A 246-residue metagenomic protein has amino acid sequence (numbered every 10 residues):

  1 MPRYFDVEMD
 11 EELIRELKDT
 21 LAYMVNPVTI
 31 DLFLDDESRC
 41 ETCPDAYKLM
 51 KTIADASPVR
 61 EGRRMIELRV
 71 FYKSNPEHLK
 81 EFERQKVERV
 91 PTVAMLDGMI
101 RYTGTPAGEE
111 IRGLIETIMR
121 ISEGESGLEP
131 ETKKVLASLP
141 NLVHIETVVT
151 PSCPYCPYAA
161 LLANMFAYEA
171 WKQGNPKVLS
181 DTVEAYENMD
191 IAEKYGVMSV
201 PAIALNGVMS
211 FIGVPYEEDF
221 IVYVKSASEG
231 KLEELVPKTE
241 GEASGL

Functional and structural regions predicted by a protein language model:
M1-T29, E110-N141, L232-L246: N-terminal leader/targeting and pre-domain segments
F5, Q173, V197-S199: Acidic, low-complexity intrinsically disordered regions
V7-G62, L136-G174: Local sequence-structure signature of Cys/Sec-based thiol-disulfide redox active-site neighborhoods
K18, L79, K133, M189-A192: Short hydrophobic/charged patches on amphipathic alpha-helices used for structural packing and interfaces
V59-E77, Q173-D190: Thiol-based oxidoreductase modules, predominantly thioredoxin-like and allied folds used for disulfide exchange
E77-D97, K194-N206: Structural micro-motif
A94-E125, S199, A204-L246: Non-catalytic, surface beta->alpha helical segment in thiol-disulfide oxidoreductase systems
L161-A163, L179, G196, L235 (+1 more regions): Terminal low-complexity, intrinsically disordered regions
